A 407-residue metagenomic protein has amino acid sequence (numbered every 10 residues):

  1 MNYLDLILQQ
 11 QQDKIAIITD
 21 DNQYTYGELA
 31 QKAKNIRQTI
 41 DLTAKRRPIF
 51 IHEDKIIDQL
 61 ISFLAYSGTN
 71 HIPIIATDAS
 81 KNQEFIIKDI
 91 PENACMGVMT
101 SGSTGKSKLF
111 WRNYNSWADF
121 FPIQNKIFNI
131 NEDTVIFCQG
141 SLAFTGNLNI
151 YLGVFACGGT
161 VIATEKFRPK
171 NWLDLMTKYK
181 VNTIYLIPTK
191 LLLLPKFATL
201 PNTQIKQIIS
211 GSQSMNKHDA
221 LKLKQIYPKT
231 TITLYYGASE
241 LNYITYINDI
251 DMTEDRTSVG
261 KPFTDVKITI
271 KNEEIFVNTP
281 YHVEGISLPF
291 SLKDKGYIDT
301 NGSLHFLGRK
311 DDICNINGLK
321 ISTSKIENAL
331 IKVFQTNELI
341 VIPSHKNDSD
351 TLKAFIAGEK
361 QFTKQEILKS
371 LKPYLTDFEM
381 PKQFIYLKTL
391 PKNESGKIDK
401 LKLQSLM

Functional and structural regions predicted by a protein language model:
D13-T43, K81, K88, R112-N115: Conserved AMP-binding/adenylate-forming core of the ANL superfamily
L29-K34, L109-N131, Q139: Conserved structural elements of the adenylate-forming
I51, K293-E379: AMP-binding/adenylate-forming catalytic core of the ANL superfamily
P73, C95-P122: Conserved AMP-binding A3 loop
D119-V135, A143-T183: Conserved AMP-binding/adenylation subdomain of ANL enzymes
T183, P195-T253: Gly/Ser/Thr-rich phosphate-binding loop
L221, I226-T231, E240-S303, D311-I313: Conserved AMP-binding/adenylate-forming
L375-K397: AMP-binding/adenylate-forming catalytic domain of the ANL superfamily
